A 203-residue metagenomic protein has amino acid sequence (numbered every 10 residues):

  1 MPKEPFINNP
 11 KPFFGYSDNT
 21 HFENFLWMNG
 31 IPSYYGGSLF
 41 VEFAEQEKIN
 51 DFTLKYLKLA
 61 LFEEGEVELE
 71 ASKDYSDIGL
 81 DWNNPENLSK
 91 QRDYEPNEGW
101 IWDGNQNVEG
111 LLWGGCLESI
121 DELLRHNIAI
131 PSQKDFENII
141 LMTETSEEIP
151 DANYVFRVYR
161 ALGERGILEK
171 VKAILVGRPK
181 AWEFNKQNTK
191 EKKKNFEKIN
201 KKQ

Functional and structural regions predicted by a protein language model:
P2-L26, P32-L39: Short, acidic/small-residue loops that bind anionic groups at enzyme active sites
N8, F136, G166-E169: Structured loop/turn residues at beta-strand edges in well-structured enzyme cores
F14, I140-M142, L175: Structural motif
E23, K58, L117-R125, F156-Y159 (+2 more regions): Predominant activation on well-ordered alpha-helical scaffold segments within soluble catalytic domains
P32-E118: Conserved anion/nucleotide-ligand pocket segment
L111-A152: Oxyanion-binding "anion nests"
P150-Q203: C-terminal active-site/capping subdomain that shapes the small-molecule cofactor and substrate pocket of enzyme
